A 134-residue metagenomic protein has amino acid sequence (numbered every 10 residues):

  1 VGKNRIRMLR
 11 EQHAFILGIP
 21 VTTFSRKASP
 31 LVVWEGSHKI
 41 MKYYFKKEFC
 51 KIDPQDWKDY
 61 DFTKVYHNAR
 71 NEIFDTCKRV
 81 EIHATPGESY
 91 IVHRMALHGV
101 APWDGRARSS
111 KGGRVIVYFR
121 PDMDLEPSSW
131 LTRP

Functional and structural regions predicted by a protein language model:
V1-N4: Short acidic (Asp/Glu) patches
I6-L9, L17, L31, M41 (+4 more regions): Generic detector of leucine side chains in alpha-helical contexts
M8, K78-E81, R108: Short, solvent-exposed segments of well-ordered alpha helices
M8-S25, P86, Y118-P121: Short, conserved beta-strand element in jelly-roll/cupin
Q12-G18, A28, R79-E81, L97 (+1 more regions): Extracellular structured ligand-interaction cores
P20, G36, R94-A96: Short, well-ordered beta-to-alpha junction loops that form the rim of enzyme active sites and present histidine/acidic
F24-I91: Double-stranded beta-helix
Y43-K46, P86, Y90-I91, M95-P134: Non-heme Fe(II)/2-oxoglutarate
